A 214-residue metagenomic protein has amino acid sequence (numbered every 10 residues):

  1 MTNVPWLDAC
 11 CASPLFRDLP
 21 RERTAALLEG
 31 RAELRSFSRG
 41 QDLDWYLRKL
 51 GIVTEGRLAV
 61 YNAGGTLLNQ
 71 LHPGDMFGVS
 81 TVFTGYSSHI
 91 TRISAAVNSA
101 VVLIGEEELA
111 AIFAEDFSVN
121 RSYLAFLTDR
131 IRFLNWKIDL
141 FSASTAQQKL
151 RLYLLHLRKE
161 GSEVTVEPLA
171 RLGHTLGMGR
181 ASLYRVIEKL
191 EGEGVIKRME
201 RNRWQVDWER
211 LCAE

Functional and structural regions predicted by a protein language model:
M1-R39, T81-T84: Cyclic nucleotide-binding regulatory module and flanking cytosolic helices
G30-R31, R39-L50, G64-T66, Y86-I90: A short beta-loop-beta micro-motif enriched in histidine and acidic residues
E33, D42, R57-N62, M76 (+1 more regions): Short beta-strand segments in beta-sandwich/barrel cores
S38, T54-E55, H72, V97: A cytosolic small-molecule/anion-sensing beta-strand core signal
R48-G64, P73-G74: Glycine- and acidic-residue-biased ligand/ion/polar-headgroup-sensing regions
L68-A125: Cyclic-nucleotide recognition modules
A114, S118-R180: Polybasic "coupling" helices that flank or enter modular domains
Y153-E214: Phosphate-/nucleic-acid-contacting segments
